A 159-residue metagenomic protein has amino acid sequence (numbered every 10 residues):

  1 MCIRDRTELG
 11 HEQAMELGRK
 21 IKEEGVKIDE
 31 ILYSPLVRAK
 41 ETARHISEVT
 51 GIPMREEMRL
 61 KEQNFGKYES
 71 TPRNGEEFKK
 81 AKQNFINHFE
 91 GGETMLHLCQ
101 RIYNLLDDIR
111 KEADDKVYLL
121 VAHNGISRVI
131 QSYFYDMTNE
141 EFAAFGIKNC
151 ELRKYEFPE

Functional and structural regions predicted by a protein language model:
R4-P53, E93: Active-site-proximal alpha-helix that buttresses catalytic centers in soluble enzyme cores
M15-K22, C99, Y103-K111: Generic structural signal for well-ordered alpha-helical scaffold segments
Y33-S34, Q100, V121-A122: Short beta-strand scaffold positions
V37, L60-K61, G125: Catalytic metal-binding/acid-base residues of hydrolase active sites
K40, Y103-E159: Active-site-adjacent alpha-helix immediately C-terminal to a catalytic or transition-state-stabilizing loop
A43, G66-S70, Y133: Short aromatic-enriched loop/helix-cap "lid" or pocket-rim segments at secondary-structure transitions that line
E48-Y103, E156: Phosphate-handling substructures
